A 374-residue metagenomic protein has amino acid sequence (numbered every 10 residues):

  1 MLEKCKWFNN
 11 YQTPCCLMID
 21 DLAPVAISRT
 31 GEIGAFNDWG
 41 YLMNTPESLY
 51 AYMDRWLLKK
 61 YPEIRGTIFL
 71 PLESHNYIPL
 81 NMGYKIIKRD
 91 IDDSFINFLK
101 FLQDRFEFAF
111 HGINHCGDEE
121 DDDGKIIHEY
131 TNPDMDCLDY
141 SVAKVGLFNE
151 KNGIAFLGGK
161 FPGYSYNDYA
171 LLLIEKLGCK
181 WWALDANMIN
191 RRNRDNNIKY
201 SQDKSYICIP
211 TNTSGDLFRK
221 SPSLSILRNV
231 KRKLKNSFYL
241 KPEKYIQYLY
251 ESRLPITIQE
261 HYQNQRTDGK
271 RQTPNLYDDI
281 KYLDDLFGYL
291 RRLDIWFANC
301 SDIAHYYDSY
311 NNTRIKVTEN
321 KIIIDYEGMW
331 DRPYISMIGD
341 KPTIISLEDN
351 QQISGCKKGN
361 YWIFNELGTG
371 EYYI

Functional and structural regions predicted by a protein language model:
M1-G158, Y164-I207, F238-I258, Q272-I374: Catalytic alpha-helical scaffold of carbohydrate-active enzymes acting on polysaccharides/glycoconjugates
S205-E243, S252: A conserved mid-domain beta-alpha-beta active-site/ligand-binding segment of alpha/beta enzyme cores
S214, Q263, M329: Short, glycine-/Ser/Thr-/acidic-enriched flexible segments
Q263-N275: Active-site His/acidic residue clusters
